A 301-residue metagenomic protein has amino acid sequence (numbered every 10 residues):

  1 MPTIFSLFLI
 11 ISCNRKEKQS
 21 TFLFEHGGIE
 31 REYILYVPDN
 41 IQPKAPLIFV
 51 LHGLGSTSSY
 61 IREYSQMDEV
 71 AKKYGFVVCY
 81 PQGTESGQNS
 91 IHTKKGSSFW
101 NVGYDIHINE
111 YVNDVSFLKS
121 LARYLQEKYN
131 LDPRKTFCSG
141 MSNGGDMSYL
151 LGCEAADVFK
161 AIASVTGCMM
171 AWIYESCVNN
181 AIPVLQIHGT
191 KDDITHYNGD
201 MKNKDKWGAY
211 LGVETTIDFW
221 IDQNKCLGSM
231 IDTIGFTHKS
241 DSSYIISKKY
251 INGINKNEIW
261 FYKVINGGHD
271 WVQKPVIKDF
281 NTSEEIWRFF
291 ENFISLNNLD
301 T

Functional and structural regions predicted by a protein language model:
I10-L47, S59-Y74, E110-S116, P133-V165 (+7 more regions): A domain-start/cap signature at the N-terminus of enzymes
V50-G53, Y80, K263: Structural cue for short, hydrophobic secondary-structure segments
G53-T57, G267: Active-site glycine-rich loops that stabilize anionic/oxyanionic intermediates across multiple enzyme folds
G75-C79: A fold-wide structural signal in alpha/beta-hydrolase
G83-N113: Cap/lid segment of the alpha/beta-hydrolase catalytic domain
I106-Y129: Alpha/beta-hydrolase active-site loop
Q186-H188: Short beta-strand/loop motif that positions the catalytic acidic residue of the alpha/beta-hydrolase fold
D192-T195, H269-W271: Acidic catalytic loop of the alpha/beta-hydrolase fold
